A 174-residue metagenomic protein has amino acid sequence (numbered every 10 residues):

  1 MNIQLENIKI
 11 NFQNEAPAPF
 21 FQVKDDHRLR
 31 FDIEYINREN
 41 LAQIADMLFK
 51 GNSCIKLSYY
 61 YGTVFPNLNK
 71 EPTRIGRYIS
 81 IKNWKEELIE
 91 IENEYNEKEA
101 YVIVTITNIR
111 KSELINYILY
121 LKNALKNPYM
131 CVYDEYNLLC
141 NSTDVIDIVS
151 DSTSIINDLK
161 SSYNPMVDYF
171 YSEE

Functional and structural regions predicted by a protein language model:
M1-Y120: Extended, low-hydrophobicity segments enriched in charged/polar residues
K50, N123, N164-D168: Short, intrinsically disordered, mixed-charge
T105, N116, N123, C131-D134 (+1 more regions): Amphipathic, alpha-helical segments enriched in basic
C131-E174: Alpha-helical oligomerization segments
